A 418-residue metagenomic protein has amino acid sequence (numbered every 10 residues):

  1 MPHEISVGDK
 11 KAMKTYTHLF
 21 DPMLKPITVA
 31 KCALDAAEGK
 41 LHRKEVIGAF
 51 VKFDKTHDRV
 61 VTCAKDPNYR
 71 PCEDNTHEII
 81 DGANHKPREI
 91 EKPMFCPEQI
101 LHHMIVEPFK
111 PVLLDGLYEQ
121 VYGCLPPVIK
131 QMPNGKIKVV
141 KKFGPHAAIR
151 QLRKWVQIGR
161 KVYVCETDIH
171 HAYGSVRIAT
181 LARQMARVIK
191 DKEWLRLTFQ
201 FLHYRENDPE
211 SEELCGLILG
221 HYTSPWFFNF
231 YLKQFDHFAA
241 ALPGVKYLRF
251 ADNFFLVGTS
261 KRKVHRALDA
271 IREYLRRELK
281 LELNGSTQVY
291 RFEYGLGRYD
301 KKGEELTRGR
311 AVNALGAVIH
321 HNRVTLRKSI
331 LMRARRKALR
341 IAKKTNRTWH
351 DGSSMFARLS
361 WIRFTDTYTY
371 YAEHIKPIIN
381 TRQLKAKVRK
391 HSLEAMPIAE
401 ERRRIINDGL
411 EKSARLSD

Functional and structural regions predicted by a protein language model:
M1-C63, N407-D418: Non-catalytic, polymerase-adjacent accessory regions of viral genome-replication enzymes
P2, F95, Q99, H103 (+7 more regions): Right-hand nucleic-acid polymerase module
P2, S6-K10, T15-L19, V106-R177: Active-site-proximal segment of RNA-dependent polymerases
E45-A49, C72-I79, G116-Y122, V164-T167 (+3 more regions): Short coil/turn segments at secondary-structure boundaries
F53-P87: Active-site-flanking structural segment that lines cofactor/substrate pockets
C63-A64, K154-A251, F255-E273, R291 (+5 more regions): Conserved polymerase palm-domain catalytic core
C72-D74, L248-D252, S286-T287: Short Gly/Ser/Thr- and Asp/Glu-enriched loop/turn motifs at secondary-structure junctions
K86-Q120, E213-A241: Conserved pre-motif C helix in the palm subdomain of viral-like polymerases
